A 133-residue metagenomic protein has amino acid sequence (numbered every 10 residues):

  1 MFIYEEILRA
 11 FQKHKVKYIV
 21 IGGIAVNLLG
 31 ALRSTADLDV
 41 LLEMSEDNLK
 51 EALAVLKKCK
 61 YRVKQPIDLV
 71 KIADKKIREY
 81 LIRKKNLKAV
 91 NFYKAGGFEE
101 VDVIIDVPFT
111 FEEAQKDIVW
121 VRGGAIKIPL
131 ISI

Functional and structural regions predicted by a protein language model:
M1-I133: Compositionally biased terminal segments of proteins
